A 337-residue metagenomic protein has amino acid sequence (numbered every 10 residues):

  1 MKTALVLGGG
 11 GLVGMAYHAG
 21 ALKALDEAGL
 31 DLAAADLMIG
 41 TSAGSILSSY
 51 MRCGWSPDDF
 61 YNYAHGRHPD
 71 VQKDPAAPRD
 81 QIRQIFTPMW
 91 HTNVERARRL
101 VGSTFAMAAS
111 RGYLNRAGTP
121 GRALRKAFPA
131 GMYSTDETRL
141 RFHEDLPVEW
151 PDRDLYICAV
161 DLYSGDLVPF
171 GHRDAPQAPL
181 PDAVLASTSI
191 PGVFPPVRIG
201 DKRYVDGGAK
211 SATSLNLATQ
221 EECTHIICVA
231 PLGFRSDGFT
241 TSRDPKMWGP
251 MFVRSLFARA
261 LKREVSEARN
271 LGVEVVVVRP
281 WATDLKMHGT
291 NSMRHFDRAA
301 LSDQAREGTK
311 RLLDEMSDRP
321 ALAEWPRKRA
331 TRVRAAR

Functional and structural regions predicted by a protein language model:
M1-T41, I46-R337: Patatin-like phospholipase
